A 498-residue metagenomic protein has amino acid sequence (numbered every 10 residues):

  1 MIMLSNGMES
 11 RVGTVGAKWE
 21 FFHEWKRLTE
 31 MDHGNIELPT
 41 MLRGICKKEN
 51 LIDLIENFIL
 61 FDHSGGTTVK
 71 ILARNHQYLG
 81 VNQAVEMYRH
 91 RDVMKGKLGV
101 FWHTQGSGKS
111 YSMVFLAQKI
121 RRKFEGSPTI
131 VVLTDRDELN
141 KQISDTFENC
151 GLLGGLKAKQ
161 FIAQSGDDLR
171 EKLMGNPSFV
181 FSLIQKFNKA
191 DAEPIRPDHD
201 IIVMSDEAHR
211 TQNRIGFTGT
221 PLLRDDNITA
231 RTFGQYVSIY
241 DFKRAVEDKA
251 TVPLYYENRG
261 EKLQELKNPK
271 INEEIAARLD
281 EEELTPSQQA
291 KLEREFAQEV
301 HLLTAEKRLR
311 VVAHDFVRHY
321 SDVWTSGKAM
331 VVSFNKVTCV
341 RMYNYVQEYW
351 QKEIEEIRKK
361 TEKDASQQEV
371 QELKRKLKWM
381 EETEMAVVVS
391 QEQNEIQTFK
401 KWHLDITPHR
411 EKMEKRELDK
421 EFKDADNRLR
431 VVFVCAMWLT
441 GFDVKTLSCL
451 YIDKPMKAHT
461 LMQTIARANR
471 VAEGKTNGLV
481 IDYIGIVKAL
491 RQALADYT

Functional and structural regions predicted by a protein language model:
M1-T129, E138-G154, G175-F179, Q185 (+3 more regions): ATP-dependent helicase/translocase motor core
Q105, H209-D225, K249: Conserved helicase ATPase motor motifs in RecA-like P-loop NTPase domains
D137-Q164, E348-I354: Conserved helix-turn-beta segment of the N-terminal RecA-like "Helicase ATP-binding" lobe in SF1/SF2 helicases
G151-E193: Inter-Walker segment of RecA-like/P-loop motor cores
P177-T211, M413-L418, V434-A436: Conserved RecA-like ASCE ATPase "motif II neighborhood" in helicase/translocase motors
D226-K328, M342-A365: Interdomain helical connector at the RecA1-RecA2 junction of SF1/SF2 helicase-like NTPases
F433-V434, W438-P455, L461-Q463, G478-D482: A short beta-strand element within the Helicase C-terminal
R467-L494: Conserved segment of the helicase C-terminal RecA-like domain
